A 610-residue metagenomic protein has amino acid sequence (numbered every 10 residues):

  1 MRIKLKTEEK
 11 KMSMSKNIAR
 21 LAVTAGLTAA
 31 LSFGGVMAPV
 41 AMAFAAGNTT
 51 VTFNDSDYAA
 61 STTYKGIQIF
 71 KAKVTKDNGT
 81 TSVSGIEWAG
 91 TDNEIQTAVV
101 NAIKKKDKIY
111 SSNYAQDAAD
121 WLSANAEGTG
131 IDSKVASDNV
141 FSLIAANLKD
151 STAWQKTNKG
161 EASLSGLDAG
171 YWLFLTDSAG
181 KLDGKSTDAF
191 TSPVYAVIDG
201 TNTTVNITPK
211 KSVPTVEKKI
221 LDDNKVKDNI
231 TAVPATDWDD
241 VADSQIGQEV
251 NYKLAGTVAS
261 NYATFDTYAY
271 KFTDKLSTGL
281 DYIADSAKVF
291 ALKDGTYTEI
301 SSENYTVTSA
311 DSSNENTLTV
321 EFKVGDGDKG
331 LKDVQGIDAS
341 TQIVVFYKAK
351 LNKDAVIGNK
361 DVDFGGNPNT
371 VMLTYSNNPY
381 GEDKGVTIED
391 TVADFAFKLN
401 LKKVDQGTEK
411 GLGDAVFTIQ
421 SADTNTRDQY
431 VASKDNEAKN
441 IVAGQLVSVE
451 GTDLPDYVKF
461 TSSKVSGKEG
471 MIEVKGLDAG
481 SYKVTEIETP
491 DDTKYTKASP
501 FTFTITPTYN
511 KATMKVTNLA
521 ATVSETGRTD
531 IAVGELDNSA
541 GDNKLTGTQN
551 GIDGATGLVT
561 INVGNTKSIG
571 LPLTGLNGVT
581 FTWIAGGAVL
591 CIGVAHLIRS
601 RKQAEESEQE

Functional and structural regions predicted by a protein language model:
R2-E610: Solvent-exposed loop/turn and edge beta-strand elements of beta-rich ligand-binding domains
